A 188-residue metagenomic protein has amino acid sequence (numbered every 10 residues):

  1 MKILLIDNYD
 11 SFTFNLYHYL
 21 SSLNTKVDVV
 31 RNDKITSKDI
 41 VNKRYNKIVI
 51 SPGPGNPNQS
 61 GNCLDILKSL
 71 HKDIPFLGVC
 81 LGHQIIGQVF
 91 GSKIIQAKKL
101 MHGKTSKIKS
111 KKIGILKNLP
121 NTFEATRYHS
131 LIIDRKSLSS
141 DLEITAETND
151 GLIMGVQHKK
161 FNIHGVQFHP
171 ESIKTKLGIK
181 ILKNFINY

Functional and structural regions predicted by a protein language model:
M1-L4: Extreme N-terminal starter segment of soluble prokaryotic enzymes
T13: Active-site-adjacent helical/loop segments in soluble small-molecule enzymes
Y17-K26: Two-component/phosphorelay signaling modules centered on CheY-like receiver
K26-N32: Short hydrophobic/Thr-rich beta-strand motif most characteristic of the beta2 strand and flanking loop of CheY-like
I35-R44, S137: Short amphipathic alpha-helix with an adjacent loop that forms part of the alpha/beta core around
K43-N118, E124, L182-K183: Cysteine-nucleophile active-site neighborhood
K112-K160: Catalytic beta-strand/loop cores that center a nucleophilic Ser/Cys/Thr and support acyl-enzyme chemistry
P170-Y188: Acyltransferase
